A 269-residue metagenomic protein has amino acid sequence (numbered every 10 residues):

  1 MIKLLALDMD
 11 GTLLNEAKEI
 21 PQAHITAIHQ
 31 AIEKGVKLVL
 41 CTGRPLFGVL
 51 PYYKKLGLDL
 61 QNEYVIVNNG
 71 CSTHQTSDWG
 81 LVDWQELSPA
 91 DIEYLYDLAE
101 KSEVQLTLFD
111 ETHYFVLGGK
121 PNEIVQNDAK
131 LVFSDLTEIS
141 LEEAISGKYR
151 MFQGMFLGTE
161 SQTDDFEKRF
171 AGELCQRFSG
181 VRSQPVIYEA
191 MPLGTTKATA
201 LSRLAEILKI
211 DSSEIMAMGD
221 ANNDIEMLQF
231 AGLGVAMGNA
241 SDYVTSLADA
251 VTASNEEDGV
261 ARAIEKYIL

Functional and structural regions predicted by a protein language model:
M1-L4, P21, E189-L269: Mg2+-dependent phosphoryl-transfer enzymes with acidic/Ser/Thr/Gly-rich catalytic loops
K3-A17: Asp-based phosphoryl-transfer active-site loop
L14-K18, G43, W84-Q85, Q229: Short, flexible loop segments at the rims of nucleotide/cofactor-binding pockets, characterized by
Q22-E123: Active-site phosphate-binding/coordination module
H24, V49-Y53, F166, F170 (+3 more regions): Hydrophobic packing residues within well-ordered alpha-helices of enzyme cores
G35-V39, Q61-E63, Q153, S213-E214 (+1 more regions): Short active-site oxyanion
L56, Q61, L174-Q176, F230-A231 (+1 more regions): Short, structured coil segments at secondary-structure junctions
L98, S102-M218: Conserved acidic, metal-coordinating active-site core of Asp-based, Mg2+-dependent phosphoryl-transfer enzymes
